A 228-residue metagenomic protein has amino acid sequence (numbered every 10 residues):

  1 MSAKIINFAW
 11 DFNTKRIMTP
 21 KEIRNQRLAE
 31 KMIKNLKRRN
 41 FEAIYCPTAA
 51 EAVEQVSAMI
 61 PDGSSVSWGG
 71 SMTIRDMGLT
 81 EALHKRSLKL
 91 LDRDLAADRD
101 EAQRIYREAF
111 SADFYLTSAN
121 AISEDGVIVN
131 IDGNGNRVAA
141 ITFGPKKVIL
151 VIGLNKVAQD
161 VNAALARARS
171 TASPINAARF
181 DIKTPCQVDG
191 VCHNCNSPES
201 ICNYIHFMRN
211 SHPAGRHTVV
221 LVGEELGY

Functional and structural regions predicted by a protein language model:
K4, K34, A50, E124-G126 (+1 more regions): Active-site-proximal helix/loop capping residues that flank conserved catalytic or ligand/cofactor
K4-N7, D11-T14: Short, positively charged and aromatic/hydrophobic N-terminal segments
K15-M18, K37-N40, S87-L90, E101-Q103 (+2 more regions): N-terminal start-of-chain detector that recognizes signal peptides and the immediate post-cleavage beginning
I17-N25: Glycine- and acidic-residue-enriched helix-capping/strand-helix junction motifs
T19-P20, D94-A96, V148-N155: Flexible, glycine/proline-enriched loop segments at strand-loop-helix junctions that form or flank small-ligand binding
N25-Y106, F110-L116: N-terminal active-site beta-alpha-beta segment that forms phosphate/nucleotide-binding and substrate-recognition loops
F110-Y228: Conserved phosphate- and dinucleotide-binding cores of soluble alpha/beta proteins, encompassing both enzyme active
